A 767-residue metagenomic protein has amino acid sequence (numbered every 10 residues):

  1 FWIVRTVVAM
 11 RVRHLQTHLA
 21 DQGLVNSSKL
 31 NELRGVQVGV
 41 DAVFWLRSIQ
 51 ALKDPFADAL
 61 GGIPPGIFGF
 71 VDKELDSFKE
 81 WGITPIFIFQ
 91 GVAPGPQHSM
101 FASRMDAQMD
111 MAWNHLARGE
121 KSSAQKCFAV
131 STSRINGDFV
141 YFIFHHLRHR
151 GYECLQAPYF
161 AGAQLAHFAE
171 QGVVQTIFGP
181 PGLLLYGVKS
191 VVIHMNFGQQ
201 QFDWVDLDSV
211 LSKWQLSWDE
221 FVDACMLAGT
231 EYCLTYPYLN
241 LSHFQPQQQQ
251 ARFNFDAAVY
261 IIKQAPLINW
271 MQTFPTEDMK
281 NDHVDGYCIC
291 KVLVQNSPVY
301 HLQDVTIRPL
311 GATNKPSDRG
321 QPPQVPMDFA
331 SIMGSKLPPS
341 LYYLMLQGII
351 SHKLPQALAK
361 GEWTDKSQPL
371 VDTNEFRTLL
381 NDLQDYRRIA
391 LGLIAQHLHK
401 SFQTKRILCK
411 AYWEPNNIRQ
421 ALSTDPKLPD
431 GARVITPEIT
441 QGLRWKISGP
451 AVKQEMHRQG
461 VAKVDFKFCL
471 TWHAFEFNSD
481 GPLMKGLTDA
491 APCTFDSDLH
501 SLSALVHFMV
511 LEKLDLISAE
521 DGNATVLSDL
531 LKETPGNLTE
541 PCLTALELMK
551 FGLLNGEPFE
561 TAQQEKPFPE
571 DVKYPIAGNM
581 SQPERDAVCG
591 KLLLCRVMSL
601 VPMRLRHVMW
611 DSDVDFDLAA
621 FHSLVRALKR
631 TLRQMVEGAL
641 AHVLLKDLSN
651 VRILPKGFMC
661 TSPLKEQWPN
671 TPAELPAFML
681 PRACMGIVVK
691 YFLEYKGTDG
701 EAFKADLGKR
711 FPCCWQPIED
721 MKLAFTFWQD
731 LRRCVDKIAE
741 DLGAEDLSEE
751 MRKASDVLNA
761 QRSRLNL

Functional and structural regions predicted by a protein language model:
F1-A9: Short, Lys/Arg-enriched N-terminal segments with co-localized hydrophobic residues within the first ~10-30 amino acids
A9, S99-R319: Extended two-metal-dependent nuclease catalytic cores across DNA- and RNA-processing enzymes
R11, G35-Q156: Noncatalytic, basic helical substrate-engagement surface that gates or grips nucleic-acid strands
R11-V36: N-terminal basic/disordered segments at the start of proteins
L30-R34, K79-E80, A169-G172: Flexible, charged surface loops at secondary-structure boundaries
D41, V205-D208, P338: Helix N-cap / beta->alpha transition motif
G66, K79-G82, F87, S103 (+2 more regions): Non-catalytic, largely sequence-independent nucleic-acid-binding elements associated with nucleic-acid processing
